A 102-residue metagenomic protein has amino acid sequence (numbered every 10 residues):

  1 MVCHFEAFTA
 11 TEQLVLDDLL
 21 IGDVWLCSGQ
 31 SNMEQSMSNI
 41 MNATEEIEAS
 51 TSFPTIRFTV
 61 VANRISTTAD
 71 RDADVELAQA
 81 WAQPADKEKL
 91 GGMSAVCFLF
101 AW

Functional and structural regions predicted by a protein language model:
M1-W102: Cell-envelope and extracellular/periplasmic
